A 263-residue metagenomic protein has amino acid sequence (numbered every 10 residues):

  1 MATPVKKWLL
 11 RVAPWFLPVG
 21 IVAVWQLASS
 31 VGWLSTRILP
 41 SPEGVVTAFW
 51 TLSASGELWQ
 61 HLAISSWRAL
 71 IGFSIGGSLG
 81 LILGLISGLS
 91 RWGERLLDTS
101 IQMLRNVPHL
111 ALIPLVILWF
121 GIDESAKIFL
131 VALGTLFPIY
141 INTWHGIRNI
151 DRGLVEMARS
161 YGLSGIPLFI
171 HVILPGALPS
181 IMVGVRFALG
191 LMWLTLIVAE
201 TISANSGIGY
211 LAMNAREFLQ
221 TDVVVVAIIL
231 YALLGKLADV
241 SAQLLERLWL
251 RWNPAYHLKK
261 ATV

Functional and structural regions predicted by a protein language model:
M1-S29: N-terminal signal-anchor/first transmembrane alpha helix
T3-P4, V31-S74: Periplasmic/extracellular loop-to-transmembrane helix junction in inner-membrane transport proteins
I71-I101: Transmembrane-helix boundary motif in ABC transporter permease subunits
R91, R148, P179, V183 (+1 more regions): C-terminal transmembrane helix and the adjacent membrane-cytosol boundary/short C-terminal tail of inner/organellar
T99, G146-G184, A212: Short cytoplasmic-facing helical segments at TM-TM junctions of multi-pass membrane proteins
Q102-P138, H145-G146: Generic hydrophobic transmembrane alpha-helix motif, especially the helices
I117-L118, I147, L194-Y231, L250-K260: Glycine-rich helix-loop "coupling/hinge" segments at transmembrane-helix boundaries in multipass transporters
F129, L133, I166-V198, D222-V225 (+2 more regions): Transmembrane alpha-helices
